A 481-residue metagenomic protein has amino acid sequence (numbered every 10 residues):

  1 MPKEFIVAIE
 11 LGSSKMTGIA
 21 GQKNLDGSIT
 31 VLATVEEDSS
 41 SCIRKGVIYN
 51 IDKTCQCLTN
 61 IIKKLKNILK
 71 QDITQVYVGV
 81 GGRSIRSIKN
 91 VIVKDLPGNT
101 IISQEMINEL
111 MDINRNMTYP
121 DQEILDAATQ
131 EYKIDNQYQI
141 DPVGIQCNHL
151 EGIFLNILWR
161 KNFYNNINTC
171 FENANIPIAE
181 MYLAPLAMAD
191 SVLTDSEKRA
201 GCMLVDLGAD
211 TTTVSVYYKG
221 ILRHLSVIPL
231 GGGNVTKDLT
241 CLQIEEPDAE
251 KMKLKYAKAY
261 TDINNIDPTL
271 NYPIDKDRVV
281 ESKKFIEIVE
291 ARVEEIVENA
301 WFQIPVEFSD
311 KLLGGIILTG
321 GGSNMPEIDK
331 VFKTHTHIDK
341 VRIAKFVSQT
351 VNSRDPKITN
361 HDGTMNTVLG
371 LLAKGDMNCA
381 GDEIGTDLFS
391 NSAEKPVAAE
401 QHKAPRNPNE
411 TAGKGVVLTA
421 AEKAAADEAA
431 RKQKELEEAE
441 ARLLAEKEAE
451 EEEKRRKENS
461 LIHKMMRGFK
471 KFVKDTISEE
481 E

Functional and structural regions predicted by a protein language model:
M1-I6, K23, V31-E36, D72-Q75 (+4 more regions): C-terminal region/appendage detector
M1-K15, I19-C202, A259, E307 (+1 more regions): Nucleotide/phosphate-binding catalytic cleft detector across ATP-hydrolyzing and phosphate-transferring enzymes
A8-I9, G18, V78, F171 (+5 more regions): Residue-level signature of catalytic and energy-coupling elements of molecular machines, predominantly ATP/GTP-dependent
I9-K15, V80-G81, S196, L204-T211 (+3 more regions): A short acidic Gly-Thr/Ser loop motif
A20-G21, N90-V91, V216-Y218, D329-V331: Short amphipathic alpha-helical segments
I88, T213-S215, L225: Short helix/loop capping segments that flank catalytic or ligand/cofactor-binding pockets
I134-G144, M203-A209, E294-F302: Short, composition-biased local secondary-structure segments
I157-R160, G322, H361: Conserved phosphate/pyrophosphate-binding and hydrolysis machinery centered on Walker-type P-loop NTPases, extending
